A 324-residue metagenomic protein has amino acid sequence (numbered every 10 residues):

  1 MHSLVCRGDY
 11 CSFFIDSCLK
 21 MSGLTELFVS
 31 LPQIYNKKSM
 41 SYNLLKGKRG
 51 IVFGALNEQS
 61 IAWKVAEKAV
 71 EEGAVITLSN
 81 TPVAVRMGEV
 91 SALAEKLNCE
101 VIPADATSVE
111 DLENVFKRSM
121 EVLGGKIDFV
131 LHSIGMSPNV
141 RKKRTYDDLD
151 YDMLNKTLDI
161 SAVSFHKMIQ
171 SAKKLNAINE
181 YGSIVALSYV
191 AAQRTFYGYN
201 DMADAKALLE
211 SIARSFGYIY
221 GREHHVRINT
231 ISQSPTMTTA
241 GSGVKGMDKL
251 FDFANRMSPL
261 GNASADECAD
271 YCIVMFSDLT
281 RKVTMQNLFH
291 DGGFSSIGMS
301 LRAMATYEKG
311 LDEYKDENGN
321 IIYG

Functional and structural regions predicted by a protein language model:
Y42-L78: Canonical Rossmann dinucleotide-binding motif of NAD(H)/NADP(H)-dependent dehydrogenases/reductases, specifically
V52, L131, V185, I228-I231 (+3 more regions): Hydrophobic structural elements of the Rossmann-like NAD(P)H-binding subdomain that define the short-chain
A55-K64, G135-E223, S232-M237, N255 (+2 more regions): Catalytic loop of short-chain dehydrogenase/reductase
G73-V90: Conserved glycine-rich Rossmann-like NAD(P)H-binding loop of the short-chain dehydrogenase/reductase
S91, E223, T230-M257, G298-G324: A glycine/serine/threonine-rich, flexible loop-to-helix segment that serves as the NAD(P) cofactor-binding "lid"
A94-K96, I102-E113, K117-T157, K174 (+5 more regions): Conserved mid-core segment of classical short-chain dehydrogenase/reductases
F116, F165, I169, A213-R214 (+2 more regions): Short-chain dehydrogenase/reductase
V163, V226, T230, D248-V283 (+2 more regions): C-terminal helical subdomain
